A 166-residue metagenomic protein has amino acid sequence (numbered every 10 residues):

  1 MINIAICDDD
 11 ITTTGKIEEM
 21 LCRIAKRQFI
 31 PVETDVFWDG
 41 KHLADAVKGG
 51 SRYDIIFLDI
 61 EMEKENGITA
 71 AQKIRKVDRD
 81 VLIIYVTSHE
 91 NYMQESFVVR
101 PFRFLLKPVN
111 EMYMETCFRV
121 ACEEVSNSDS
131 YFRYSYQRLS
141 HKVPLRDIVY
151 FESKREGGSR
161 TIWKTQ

Functional and structural regions predicted by a protein language model:
I2, V32, V81: Switch/coupling loops of ABC transporter nucleotide-binding domains
I2-L21, I56: Conserved acidic segment of CheY-like receiver
N3, E19, V36-H42: A structural preference for long, well-packed, hydrophobic secondary-structure segments
I6, V36, Y85-V86: Conserved SAM-binding loop
G15-I24, L43-A44, A71: Short, well-ordered amphipathic alpha-helices
A25-D39, A46: Short hydrophobic/Thr-rich beta-strand motif most characteristic of the beta2 strand and flanking loop of CheY-like
H42-S128: CheY-like receiver
T116-Q166: Conserved binding/recognition cores within well-folded domains
